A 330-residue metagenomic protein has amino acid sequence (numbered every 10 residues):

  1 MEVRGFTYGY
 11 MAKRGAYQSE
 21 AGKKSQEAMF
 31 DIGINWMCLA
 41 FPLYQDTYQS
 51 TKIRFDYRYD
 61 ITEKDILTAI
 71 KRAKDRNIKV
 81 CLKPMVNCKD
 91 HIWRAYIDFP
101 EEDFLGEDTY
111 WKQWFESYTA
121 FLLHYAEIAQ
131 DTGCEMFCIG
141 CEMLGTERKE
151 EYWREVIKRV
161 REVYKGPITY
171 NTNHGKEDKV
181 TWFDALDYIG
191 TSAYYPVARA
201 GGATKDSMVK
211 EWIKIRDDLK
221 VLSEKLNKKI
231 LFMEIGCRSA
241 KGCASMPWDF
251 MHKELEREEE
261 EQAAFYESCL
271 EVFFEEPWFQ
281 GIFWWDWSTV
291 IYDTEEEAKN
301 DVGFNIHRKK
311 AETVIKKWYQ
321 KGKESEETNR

Functional and structural regions predicted by a protein language model:
G9-A16, S50-E63, F104-S117, G140-E147 (+2 more regions): The substrate-binding groove and active-site-proximal loops of carbohydrate-active enzymes, especially glycoside
R14-D31, R54-D75, A120: Aromatic- and glycine-enriched glycan-recognition loops and surfaces that form the carbohydrate-binding subsites
G15-F30, F115-I128, N173-W182, A263-V272: Short, acidic/polar
A16-Y17, P247, A263-S268, V272 (+1 more regions): Aromatic-rich peripheral "rim/lid" segments of glycoside hydrolase catalytic domains that contact and position glycan
N35-T51, D65-T146, W287-V290: Substrate-binding cleft and catalytic face of glycoside hydrolase catalytic domains, especially the flexible beta-alpha
Y57-R58, K89-K112, L186, F250-M251 (+1 more regions): Aromatic- and acidic-residue-enriched segments that line the glycan-binding/catalytic groove of carbohydrate-active
T62-E63, T68, R76, K83 (+7 more regions): Glycoside hydrolase catalytic-domain groove-lining segments
F121, M136, T146-Y170: Active-site neighborhood of glycoside hydrolase catalytic domains
